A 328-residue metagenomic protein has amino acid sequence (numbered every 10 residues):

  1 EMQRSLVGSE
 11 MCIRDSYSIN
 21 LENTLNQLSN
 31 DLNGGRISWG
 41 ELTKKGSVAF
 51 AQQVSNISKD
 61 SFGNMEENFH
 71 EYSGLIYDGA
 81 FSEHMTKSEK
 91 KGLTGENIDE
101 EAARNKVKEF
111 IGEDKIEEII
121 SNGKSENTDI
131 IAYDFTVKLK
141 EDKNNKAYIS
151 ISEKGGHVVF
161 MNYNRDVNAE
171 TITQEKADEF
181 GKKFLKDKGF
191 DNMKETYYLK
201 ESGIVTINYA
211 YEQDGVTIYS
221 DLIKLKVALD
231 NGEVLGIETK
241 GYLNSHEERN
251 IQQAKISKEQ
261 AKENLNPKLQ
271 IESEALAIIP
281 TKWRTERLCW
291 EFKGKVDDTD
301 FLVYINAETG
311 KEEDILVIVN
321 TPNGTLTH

Functional and structural regions predicted by a protein language model:
M2-G8, C12-I13: Single conserved hydrophobic/aromatic residue that forms the stacking wall/gate of nucleotide- or nucleobase-binding
V7, R36, G40-Q53, S58-S61 (+4 more regions): N-terminal targeting/docking segments
E10, S18, D99, Q213-G215 (+1 more regions): Helix N-terminus capping/helix-initiation residues
S16-K124, E153-N162: Long amphipathic alpha-helical scaffold segments
F69, G92-E96, I318-H328: Intrinsically disordered, low-complexity repeat and linker tracts
T86-N122, D166-I204, E248-R284: Short, non-transmembrane alpha-helical segments in secretory-pathway proteins
E109-I151, M193-L229, L276-A307, E312 (+1 more regions): Exposed beta-strand-loop-beta-strand "reactive/processing" segments of non-cytosolic proteins
E141-E179, K186, T217-I256, V296-T327: Extended intrinsically disordered, low-complexity coil regions enriched in Ser, Thr, Gly, Ala and often Pro
